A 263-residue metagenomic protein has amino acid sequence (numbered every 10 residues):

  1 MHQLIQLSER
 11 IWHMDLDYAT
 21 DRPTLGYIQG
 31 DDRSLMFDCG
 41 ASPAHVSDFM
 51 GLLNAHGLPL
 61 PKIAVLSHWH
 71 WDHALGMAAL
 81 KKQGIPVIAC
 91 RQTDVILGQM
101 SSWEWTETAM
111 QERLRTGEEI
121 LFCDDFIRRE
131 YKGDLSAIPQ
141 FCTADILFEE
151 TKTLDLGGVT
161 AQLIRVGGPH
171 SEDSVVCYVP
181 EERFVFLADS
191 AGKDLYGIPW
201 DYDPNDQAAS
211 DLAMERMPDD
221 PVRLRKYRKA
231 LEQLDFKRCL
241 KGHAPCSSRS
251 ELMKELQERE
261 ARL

Functional and structural regions predicted by a protein language model:
H2-N54, V175-K193: Conserved beta-strand hairpin/beta-sheet module of binuclear metal-dependent hydrolase folds, prominently
Q6, G98-R165, E232: Metallo-beta-lactamase
W12, V65, I88, I146 (+2 more regions): Hydrophobic/aromatic beta-strand patches that form the interior of the parallel beta-sheet core in alpha/beta enzyme
S34-L35, C39-P43, T153-D155, T160-S250: Metallo-beta-lactamase
A44-T93, E232-R238: Active-site metal-binding motif and surrounding structural segment of the metallo-beta-lactamase
F49-L52, L224-A230, E255, R259: A general structural detector for well-ordered alpha-helical segments in enzyme core domains, enriched
H243-L263: Binuclear metal-ion centers of metallo-dependent hydrolases, dominated by the metallo-beta-lactamase
